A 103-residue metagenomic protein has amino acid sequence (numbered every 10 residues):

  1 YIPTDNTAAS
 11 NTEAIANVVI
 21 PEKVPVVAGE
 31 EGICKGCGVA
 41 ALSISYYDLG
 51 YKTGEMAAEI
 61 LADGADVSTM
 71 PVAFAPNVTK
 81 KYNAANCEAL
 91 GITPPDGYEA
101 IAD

Functional and structural regions predicted by a protein language model:
Y1-A8, V26-G29: Periplasmic-binding protein-like
Y1-D5, V39-Y46: Second-shell loop/turn segments in exported
A9-S10, C37: Pocket-flanking alpha-helical
N11-V18: A short acidic, amphipathic alpha-helical/loop segment
V26-A40: Flexible loop/hinge segments that line or gate small-molecule binding clefts
I44-A65: Hydrophobic alpha-helical segments within soluble ligand-binding/sensing domains
E59-D103: Hinge/cleft segment of the Venus flytrap/periplasmic-binding protein
